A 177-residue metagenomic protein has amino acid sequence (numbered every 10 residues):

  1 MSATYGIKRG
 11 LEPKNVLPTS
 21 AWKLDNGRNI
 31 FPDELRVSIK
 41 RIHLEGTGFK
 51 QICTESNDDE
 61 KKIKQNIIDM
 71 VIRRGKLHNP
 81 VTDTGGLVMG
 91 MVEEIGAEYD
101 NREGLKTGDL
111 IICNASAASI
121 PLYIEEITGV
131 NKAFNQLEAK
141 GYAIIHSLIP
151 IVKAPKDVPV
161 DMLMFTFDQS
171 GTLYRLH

Functional and structural regions predicted by a protein language model:
M1-N15: Short, Gly/Pro- and small/polar-rich lid/capping loops
S2, G27-R28, D157-P159: Exposed regions on extracellular, virion, or secretory-pathway luminal proteins
A3-I7, G46, G85-G86, G90 (+3 more regions): Glycine-centered flexibility motif
L11-N26: Short glycine/threonine/proline-enriched tight-turn/helix- or strand-capping micro-motif at secondary-structure
E12-P13, D59, I63, D157-V160: Alpha-helix capping and helix-coil boundary motifs
N26-E45, C53-P121: Glycine-rich beta-strand-centered segment in the early N-terminal region that forms part of a ligand/cofactor-binding
K106-H177: NAD(P)H dinucleotide-binding glycine-rich loop of Rossmann-like/cofactor-binding domains, especially the beta1-alpha1
